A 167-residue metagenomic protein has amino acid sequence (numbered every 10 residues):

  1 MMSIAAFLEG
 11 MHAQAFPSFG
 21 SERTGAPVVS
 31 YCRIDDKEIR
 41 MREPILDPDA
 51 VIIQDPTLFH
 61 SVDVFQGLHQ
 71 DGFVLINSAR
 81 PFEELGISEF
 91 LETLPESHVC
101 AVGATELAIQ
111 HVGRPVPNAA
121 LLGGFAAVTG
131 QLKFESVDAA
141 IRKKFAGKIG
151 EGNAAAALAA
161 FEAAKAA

Functional and structural regions predicted by a protein language model:
M1-A167: Active-site cofactor/cluster-binding pocket
